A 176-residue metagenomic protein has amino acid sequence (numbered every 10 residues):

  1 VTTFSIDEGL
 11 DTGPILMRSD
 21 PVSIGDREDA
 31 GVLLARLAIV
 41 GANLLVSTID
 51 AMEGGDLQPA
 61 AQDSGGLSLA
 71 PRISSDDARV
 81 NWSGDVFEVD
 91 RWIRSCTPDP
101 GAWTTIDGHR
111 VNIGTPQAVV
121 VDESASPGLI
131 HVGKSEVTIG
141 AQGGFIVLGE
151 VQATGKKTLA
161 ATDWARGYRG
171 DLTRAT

Functional and structural regions predicted by a protein language model:
V1, G13, L67, A78 (+2 more regions): Change "...and in nucleic-acid phosphodiester-cleaving endonucleases..." to "...and in nucleic-acid processing enzymes
V1-L69: Donor/substrate-binding cores of folate-linked one-carbon enzymes
I6, D11, M17, S23 (+12 more regions): Residue-level detector of solvent-exposed, low-hydrophobicity positions
D26, A70-I73, I139-G143: Short, flexible turn/loop "capping" segments at secondary-structure junctions
L33, D77, Q152: Conserved short-loop catalytic and cofactor-binding motifs
N43, S47-T105: Active-site-lining helix/loop region of Rossmann-like oxidoreductase modules
W82-T176: An anion-binding loop in the catalytic cleft
